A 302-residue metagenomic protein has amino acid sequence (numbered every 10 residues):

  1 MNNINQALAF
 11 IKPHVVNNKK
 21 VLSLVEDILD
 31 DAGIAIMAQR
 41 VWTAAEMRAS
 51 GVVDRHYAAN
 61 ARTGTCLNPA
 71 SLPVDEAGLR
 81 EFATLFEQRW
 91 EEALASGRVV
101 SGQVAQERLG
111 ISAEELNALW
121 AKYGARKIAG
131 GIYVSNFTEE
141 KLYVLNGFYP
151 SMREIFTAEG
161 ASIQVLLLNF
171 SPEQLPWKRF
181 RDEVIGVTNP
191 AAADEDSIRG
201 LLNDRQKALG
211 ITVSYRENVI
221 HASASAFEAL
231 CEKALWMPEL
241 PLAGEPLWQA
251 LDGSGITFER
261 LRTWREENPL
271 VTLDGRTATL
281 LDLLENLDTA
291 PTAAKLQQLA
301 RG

Functional and structural regions predicted by a protein language model:
M1-G302: Non-catalytic terminal and connector segments of soluble metabolic enzymes
